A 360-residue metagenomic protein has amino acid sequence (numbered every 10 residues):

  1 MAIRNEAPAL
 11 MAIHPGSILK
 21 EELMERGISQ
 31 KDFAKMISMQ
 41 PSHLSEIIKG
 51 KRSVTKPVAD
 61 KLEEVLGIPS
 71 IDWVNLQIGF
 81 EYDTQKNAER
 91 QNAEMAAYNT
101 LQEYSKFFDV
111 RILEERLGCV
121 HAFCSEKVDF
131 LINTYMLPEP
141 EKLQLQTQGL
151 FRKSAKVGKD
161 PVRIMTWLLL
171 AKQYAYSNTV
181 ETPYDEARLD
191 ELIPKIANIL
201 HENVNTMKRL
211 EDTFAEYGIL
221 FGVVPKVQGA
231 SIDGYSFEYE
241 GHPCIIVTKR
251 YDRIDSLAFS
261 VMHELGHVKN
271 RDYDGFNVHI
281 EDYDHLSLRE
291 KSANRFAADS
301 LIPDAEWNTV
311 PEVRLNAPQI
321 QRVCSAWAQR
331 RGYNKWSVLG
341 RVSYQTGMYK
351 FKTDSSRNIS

Functional and structural regions predicted by a protein language model:
A2-S360: Active-site hotspot residues in diverse enzymes, especially metal/ion-binding acidic/histidine motifs
